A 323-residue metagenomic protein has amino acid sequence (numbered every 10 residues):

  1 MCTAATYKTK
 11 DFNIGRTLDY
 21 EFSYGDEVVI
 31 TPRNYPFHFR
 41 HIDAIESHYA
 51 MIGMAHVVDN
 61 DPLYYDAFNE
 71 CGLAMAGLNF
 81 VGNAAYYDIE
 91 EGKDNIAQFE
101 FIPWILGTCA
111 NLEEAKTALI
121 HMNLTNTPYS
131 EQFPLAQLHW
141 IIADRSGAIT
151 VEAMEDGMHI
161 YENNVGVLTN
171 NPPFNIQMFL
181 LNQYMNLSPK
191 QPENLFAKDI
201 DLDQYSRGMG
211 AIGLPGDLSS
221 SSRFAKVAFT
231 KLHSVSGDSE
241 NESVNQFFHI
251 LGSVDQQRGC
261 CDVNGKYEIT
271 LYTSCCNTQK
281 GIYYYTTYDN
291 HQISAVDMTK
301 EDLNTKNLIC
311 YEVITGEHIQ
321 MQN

Functional and structural regions predicted by a protein language model:
M1-K93, N126, C310, I314 (+1 more regions): A contiguous strand-loop segment
M1-N13, T127-S130, L135-A136, D144-G147 (+1 more regions): C-terminus-biased signal that marks the final domain/tail of proteins
I14, M75-G77, I160, Y283-T286: Short hydrophobic/aromatic-rich beta-strand segments that constitute the beta-sheet cores of beta-sandwich/beta-barrel
Y20-F22, V81-N83, D156-H159, D289-I293: Short, surface-exposed beta-strand-loop junctions and turns on beta-sheet-rich folds
S23-I30, A85-I89, I160-V165, N171-P172 (+1 more regions): A short, polar/proline- and glycine-enriched secondary-structure boundary/capping micro-motif
G92-P128, E240-F247: Proteins synthesized as precursors that undergo proteolytic processing into mature forms
L112, K116-E152: Aromatic- and glycine-enriched pocket-lining scaffold segments that form the walls of small-molecule binding clefts
A148-Y161, V165-V167: A cross-kingdom feature marking charged/low-complexity
